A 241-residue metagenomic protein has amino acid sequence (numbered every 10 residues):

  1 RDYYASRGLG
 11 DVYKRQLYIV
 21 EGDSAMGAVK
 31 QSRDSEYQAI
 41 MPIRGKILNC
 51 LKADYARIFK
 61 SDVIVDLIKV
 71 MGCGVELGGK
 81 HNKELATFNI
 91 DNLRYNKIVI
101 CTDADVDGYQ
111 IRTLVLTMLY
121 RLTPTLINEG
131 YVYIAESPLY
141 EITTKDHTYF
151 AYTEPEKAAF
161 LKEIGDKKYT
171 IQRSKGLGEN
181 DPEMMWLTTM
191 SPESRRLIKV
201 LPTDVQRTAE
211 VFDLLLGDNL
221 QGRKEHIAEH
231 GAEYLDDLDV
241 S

Functional and structural regions predicted by a protein language model:
R1-Y13: Single conserved hydrophobic/aromatic residue that forms the stacking wall/gate of nucleotide- or nucleobase-binding
Y4, I90-D91: Structural motif
Y4-S6, Y18, M41, A104 (+2 more regions): Short glycine- and Lys/Arg-enriched binding-loop motifs that mark or flank ligand-binding interfaces
D11, V106, L114, Y120 (+1 more regions): Charged C-terminal transducer/switch regions of large nucleotide-driven machines
K14-I90, Q110-L116, T123-T125, E129-I134: Metal-dependent catalytic core segments for phosphate chemistry
K14-R15, S35-Q38, Y95-N96, S137 (+2 more regions): Active-site lining segments that contact anionic ligands and/or coordinate catalytic metals
I19-E21, Y95-V106: Acidic beta-strand-to-loop metal/phosphate-binding motif
D23, D34-S35, N92-R94, G165-K168 (+1 more regions): Short flexible coil/turn linkers enriched for glycine and charged/polar residues that connect secondary-structure
